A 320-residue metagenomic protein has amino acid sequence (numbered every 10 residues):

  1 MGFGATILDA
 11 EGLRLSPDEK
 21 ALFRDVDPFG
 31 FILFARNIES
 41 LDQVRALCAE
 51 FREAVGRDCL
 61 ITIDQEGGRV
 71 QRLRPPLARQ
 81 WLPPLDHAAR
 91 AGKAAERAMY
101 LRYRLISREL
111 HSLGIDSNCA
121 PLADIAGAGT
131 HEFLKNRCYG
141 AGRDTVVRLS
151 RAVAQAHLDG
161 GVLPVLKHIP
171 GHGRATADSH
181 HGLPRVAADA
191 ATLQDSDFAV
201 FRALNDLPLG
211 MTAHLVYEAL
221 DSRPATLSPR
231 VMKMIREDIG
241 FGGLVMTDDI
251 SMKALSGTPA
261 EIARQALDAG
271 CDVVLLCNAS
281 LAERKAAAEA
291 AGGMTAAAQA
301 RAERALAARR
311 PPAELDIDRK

Functional and structural regions predicted by a protein language model:
M1-F29, G257-K320: Preference for extracellular/luminal or secreted protein segments
M1-I61, Q65-L77: N-terminal hydrophobic targeting/anchoring segments and the immediately downstream early-domain regions of hydrolases
L8, R36-A54, Q71, R148-A290 (+1 more regions): Second-shell residues forming the walls of enzyme active-site clefts
P28-R36, D116-L122, G270-V274: Divalent metal-dependent hydrolysis catalytic cores, especially in the metallo-beta-lactamase
E39-R45, R90-R108, A141-L149, L193-Q194: Glycine-rich anion/phosphate-binding loops
R52-Q80, M99-A126, V146, V153-P170: Glycine-rich, aromatic-flanked loop segments that form ligand/cofactor-binding clefts across common enzyme folds
L77-A95, C138-G140: A charged helix-plus-loop insertion that forms the helical arch/lid used to bind and gate nucleic-acid substrates
S117-A141, P170-A187: Short glycine/serine-rich loop/turn segments
